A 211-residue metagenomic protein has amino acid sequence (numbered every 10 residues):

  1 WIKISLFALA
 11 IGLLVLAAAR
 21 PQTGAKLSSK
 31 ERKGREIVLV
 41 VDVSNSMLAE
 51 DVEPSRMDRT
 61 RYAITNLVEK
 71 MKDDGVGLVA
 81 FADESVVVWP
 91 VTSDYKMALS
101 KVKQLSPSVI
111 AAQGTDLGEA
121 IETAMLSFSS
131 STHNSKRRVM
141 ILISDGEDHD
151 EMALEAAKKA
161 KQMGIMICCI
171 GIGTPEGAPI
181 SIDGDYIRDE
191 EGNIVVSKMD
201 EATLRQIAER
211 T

Functional and structural regions predicted by a protein language model:
W1-G12, L16: Juxtamembrane linker/hinge segments adjacent to transmembrane helices in membrane proteins
L14, L27, A49, M152 (+1 more regions): Active-site-proximal flexible loops/turns
L14-G24, H149: Membrane-interface motif at the C-terminal end of an N-terminal transmembrane signal
R20-R138: Membrane-embedded segments
A111-T115, L126, S131, R138-V139 (+2 more regions): VWA/integrin I-like adhesion module and closely mimicked acidic/polar interface patches used
